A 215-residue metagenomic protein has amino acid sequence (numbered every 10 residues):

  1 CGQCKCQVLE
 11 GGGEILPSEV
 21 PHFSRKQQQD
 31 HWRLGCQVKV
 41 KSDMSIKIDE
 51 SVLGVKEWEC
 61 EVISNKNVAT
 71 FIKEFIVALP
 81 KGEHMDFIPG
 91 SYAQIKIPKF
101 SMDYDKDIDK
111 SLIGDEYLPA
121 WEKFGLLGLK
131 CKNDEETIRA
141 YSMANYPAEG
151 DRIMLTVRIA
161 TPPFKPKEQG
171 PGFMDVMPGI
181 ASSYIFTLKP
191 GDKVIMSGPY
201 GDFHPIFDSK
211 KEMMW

Functional and structural regions predicted by a protein language model:
C1-S18, R25-S42: Local cysteine-cluster metal-coordination motifs and their immediate loop/turn environment, predominantly Fe-S cluster
L9-G12, D49-S51, P98, P199: Short, surface-exposed secondary-structure boundary micro-motifs
P17-K26, E50-E57: Short cysteine/histidine-rich metal-coordination sites, predominantly Zn2+-binding motifs
R33-L53, D192, M196: Short, structured interface segments
E59-P190: Ferredoxin-reductase
Y184, G198-E212: A short, basic/flexible loop-to-alpha-helix module at the beginning of a structural domain
